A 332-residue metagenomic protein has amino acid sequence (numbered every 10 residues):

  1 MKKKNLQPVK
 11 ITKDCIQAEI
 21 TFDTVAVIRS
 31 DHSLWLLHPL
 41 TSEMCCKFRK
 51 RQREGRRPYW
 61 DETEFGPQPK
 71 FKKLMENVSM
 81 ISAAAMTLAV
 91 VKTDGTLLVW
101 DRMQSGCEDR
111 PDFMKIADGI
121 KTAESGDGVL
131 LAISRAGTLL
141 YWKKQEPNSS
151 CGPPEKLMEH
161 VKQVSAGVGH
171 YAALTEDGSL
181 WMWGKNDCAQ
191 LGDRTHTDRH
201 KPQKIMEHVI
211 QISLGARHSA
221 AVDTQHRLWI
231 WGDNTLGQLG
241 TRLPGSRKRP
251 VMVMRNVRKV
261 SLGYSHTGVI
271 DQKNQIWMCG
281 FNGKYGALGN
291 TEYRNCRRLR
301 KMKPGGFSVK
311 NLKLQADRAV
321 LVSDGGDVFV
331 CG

Functional and structural regions predicted by a protein language model:
M1-G332: Eukaryote-biased RCC1-like beta-propeller repeat architecture
